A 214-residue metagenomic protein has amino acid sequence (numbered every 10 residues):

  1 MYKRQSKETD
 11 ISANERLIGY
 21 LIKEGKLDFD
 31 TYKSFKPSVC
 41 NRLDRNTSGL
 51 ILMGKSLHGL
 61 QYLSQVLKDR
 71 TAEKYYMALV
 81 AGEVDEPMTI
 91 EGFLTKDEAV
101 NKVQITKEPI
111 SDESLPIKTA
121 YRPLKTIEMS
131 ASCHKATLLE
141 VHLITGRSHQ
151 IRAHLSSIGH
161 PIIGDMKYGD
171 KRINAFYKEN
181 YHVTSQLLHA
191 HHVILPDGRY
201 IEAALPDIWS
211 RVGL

Functional and structural regions predicted by a protein language model:
M1-K102, P109, K118, K125-E128 (+3 more regions): RNA pseudouridine synthases
R4, G54, L139, I163-G164: Thr-Gly-centered strand-to-loop micro-motif
L52, M77, E91, A120 (+3 more regions): Beta-strand secondary-structure signal
A81, E140-I144: A structural micro-motif recognizing beta-strand termini and the immediately following turn/loop segments
V103-Q104, T137-L139: Generic recognition of long tandem-repeat/solenoid scaffolds
S111, L115-K118, K125, M129-A136 (+2 more regions): Pseudouridine synthases involved in rRNA/tRNA modification
